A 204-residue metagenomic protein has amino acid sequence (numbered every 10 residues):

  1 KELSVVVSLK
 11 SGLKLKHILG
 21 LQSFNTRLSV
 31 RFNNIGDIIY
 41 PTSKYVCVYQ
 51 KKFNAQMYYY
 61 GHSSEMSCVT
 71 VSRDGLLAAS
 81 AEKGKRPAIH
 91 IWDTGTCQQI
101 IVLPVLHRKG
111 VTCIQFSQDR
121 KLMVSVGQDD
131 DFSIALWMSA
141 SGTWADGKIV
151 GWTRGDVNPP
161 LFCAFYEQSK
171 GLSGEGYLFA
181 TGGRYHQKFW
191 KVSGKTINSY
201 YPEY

Functional and structural regions predicted by a protein language model:
V5-F24, K52-Y58, Y200-Y204: A short helix->beta-strand "capping" segment at the edge of beta-propeller domains
H17-K44: Beta-strand-rich domains and repeat architectures in extracellular enzymes and scaffolds, especially beta-propellers
F24-S29, S64-T70, K109-F116, N158-K170: Canonical WD40 repeat/beta-propeller blade segments in eukaryotic WD-repeat proteins
F32-N34, R73-D74, Q118-D119, E167-E175: Residue-level detector of Asp-centered blade-edge/turn motifs that repeat once per structural unit in beta-propeller
I38, A78, M123, L178-F179: Hydrophobic beta-strand positions that form the internal "hydrophobic ladder" of WD40/Gbeta-like beta-propeller blades
S43, K83, Q128, R184: Short loop/turn segments immediately following the C-termini of beta-strands
V46-Q50, P87-D93, F132-S139, K188-V192: WD40-repeat beta-propellers
A55-G61, Q98-L106, W144-V157, T196-Y204: Inter-blade linker and blade-boundary elements of WD-repeat/beta-propeller domains
